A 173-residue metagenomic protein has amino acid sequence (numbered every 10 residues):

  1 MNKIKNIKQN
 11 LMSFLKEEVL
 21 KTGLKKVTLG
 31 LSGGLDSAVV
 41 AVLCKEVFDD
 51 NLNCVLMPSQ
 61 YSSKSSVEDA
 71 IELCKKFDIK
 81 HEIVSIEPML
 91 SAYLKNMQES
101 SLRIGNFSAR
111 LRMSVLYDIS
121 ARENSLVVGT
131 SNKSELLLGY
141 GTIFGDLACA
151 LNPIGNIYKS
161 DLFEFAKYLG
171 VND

Functional and structural regions predicted by a protein language model:
M1-L137, A166: ATP-dependent adenylation/nucleotidyltransferase module used to activate substrates
N132-G139, I143-D173: Mid-to-C-terminal catalytic subdomains of enzymes that bind/position adenosyl phosphate moieties or nucleic-acid
